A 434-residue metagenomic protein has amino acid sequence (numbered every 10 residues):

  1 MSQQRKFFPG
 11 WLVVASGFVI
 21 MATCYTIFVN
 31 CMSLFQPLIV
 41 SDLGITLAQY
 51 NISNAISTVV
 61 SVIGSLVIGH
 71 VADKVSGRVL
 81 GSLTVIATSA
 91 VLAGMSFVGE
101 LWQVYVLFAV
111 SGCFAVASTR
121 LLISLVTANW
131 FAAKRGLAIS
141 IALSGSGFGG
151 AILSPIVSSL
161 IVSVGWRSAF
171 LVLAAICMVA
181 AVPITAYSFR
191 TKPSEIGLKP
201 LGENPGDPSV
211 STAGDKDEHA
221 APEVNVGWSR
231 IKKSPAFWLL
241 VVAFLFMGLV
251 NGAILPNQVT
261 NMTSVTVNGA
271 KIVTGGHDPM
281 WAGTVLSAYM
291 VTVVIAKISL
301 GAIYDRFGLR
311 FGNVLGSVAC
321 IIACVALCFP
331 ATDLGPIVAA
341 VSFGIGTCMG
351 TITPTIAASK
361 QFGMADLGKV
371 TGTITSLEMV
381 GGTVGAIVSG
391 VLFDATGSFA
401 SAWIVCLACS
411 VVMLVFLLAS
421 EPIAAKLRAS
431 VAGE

Functional and structural regions predicted by a protein language model:
L12-L47, S154, A253-T260: Extracytoplasmic
A22, V91, Q103-S118, L245 (+1 more regions): Hydrophobic core of transmembrane alpha-helices in multi-pass small-molecule transporters, especially MFS/SLC-type
V29-I39, S229-L300: Extracytoplasmic gate region of multi-pass secondary transporters
I63-L101, Y304, R310: Conserved MFS/SLC helix-loop-helix module at the cytosolic interface between two early adjacent transmembrane helices
A117-F131, M349-F362: Intracellular juxtamembrane helix-capping segments at the cytosolic ends of symmetry-related transmembrane helices
I141, G150, Q361-T396: A late C-terminal transmembrane helix in Major Facilitator Superfamily
S146-S194: Helix-loop-helix hairpin linking two adjacent transmembrane segments in secondary transporters
W281-A357: C-terminal transmembrane helical hairpin of 12-TM major facilitator-type secondary transporters
